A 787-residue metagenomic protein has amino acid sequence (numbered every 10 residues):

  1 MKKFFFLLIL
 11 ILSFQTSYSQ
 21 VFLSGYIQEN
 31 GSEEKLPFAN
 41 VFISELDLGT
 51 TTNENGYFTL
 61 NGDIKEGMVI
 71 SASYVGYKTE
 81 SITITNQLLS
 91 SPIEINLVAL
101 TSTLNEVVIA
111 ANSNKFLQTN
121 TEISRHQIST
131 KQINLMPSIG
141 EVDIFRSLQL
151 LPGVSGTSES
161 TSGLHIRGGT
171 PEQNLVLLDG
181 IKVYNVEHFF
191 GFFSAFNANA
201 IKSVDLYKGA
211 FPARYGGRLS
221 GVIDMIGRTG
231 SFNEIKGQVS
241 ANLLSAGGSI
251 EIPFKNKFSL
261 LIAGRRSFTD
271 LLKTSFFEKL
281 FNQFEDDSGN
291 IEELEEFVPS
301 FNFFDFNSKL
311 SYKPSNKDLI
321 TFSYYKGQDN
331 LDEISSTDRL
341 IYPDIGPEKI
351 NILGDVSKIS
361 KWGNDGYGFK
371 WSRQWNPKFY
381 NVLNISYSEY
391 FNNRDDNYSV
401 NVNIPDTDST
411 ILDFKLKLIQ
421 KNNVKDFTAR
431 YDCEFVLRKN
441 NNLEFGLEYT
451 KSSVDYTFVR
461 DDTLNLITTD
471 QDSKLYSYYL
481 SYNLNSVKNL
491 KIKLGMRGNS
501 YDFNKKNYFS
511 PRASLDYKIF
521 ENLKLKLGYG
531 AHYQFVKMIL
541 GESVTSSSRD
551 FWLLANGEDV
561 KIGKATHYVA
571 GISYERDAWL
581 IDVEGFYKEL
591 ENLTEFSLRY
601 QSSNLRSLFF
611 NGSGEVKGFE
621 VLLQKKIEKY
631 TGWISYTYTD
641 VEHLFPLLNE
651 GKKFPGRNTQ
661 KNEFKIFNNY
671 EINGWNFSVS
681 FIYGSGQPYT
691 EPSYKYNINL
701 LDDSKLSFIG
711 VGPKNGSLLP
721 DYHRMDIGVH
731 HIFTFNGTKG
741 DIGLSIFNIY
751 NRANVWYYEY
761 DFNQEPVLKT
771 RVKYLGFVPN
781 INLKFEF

Functional and structural regions predicted by a protein language model:
Q28-S32, A39-S44, S73-K78, L88-P137 (+2 more regions): Short, acidic, small-residue-rich periplasmic hinge/interaction motif at the N-terminus of Gram-negative outer-membrane
I93-I95, L151, A195-K236: A beta-strand signature from Gram-negative outer-membrane beta-barrel systems, especially the internal plug domain
L135, I181-K208: Short acidic/polar hinge/loop motifs at secondary-structure boundaries that mediate gating or recognition
M136-I139, F145-K182, K202: Extracytoplasmic beta-strand/coil segments of soluble accessory domains associated with Gram-negative outer-membrane
L244-F268, D286-I334, I359-L383, L437-L443: Transmembrane beta-barrel wall of Gram-negative outer-membrane proteins
T269-L271, S275, F281, Y683-K705 (+2 more regions): C-terminal beta-signal and adjacent terminal beta-strands/loops of Gram-negative outer-membrane beta-barrel proteins
G354-G366, K370-W371, N422, Q471 (+5 more regions): Outer-membrane beta-barrel signature, preferentially recognizing the C-terminal barrel domain of Gram-negative
Y587-E589, F609-S693, K784: Gram-negative outer-membrane beta-barrel transporters
